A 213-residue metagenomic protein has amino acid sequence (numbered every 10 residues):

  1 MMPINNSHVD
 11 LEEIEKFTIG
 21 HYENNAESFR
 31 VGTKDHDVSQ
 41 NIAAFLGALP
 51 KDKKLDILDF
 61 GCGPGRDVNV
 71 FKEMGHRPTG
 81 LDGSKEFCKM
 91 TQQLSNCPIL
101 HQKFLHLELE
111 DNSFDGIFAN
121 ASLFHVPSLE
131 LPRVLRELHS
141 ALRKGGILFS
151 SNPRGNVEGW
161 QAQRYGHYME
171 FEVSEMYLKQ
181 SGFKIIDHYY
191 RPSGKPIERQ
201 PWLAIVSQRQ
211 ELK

Functional and structural regions predicted by a protein language model:
M2-D52: Conserved class I S-adenosyl-L-methionine
L58, P64-H106: Class I SAM-dependent methyltransferase SAM/SAH-binding core
L105-I117: A short acidic, Gly/Pro-enriched loop at the edge of an enzyme's catalytic core that lines a small-molecule cofactor
P132-K144: A short glycine-rich, Lys/Arg-flanked "PGG" loop and its adjoining helix->strand segment in the class I
G145-N152: Conserved beta-strand signature within the Rossmann-like core of class I S-adenosyl-L-methionine
E158-V173: Acceptor-substrate binding/catalytic loop of class I
F183-G194: Conserved S-adenosyl-L-methionine
S193-K213: Core SAM-dependent methyltransferase catalytic element
